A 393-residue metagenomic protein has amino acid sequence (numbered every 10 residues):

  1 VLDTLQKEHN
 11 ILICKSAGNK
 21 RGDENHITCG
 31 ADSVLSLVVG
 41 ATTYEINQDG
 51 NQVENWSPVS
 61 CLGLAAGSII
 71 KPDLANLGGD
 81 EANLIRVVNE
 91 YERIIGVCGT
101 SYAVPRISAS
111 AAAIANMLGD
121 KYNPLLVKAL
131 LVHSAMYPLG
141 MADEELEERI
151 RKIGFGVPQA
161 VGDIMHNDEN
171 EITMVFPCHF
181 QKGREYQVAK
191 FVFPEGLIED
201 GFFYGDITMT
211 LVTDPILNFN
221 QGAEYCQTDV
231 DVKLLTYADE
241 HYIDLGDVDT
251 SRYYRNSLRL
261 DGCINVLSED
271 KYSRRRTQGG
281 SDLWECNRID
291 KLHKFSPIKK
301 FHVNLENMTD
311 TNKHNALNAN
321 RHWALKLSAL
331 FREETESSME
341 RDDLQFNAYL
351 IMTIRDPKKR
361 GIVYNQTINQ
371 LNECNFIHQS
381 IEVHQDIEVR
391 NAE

Functional and structural regions predicted by a protein language model:
V1-N10: Catalytic-core regions built around general acid/base machinery
I13-N19, V39: Active-site neighborhood of phospho(di)ester-bond hydrolases with catalytic His/Asp-centered motifs
H26-A112: Extracellular S/T/G-rich loop segment that most often corresponds to the catalytic His/Ser-adjacent loop
S108-M117, H133: Short glycine/serine- and small hydrophobic-enriched flexible loop segments
L118-D143: An often Trp-containing, charged/polar helix-loop segment at the C-terminal end of enzyme catalytic cores
R149-L245: Secreted peptidase-domain scaffold signal
P177, D247-K313: Extended, solvent-exposed segments with strong compositional bias
Y225-D244, S257-N265, Y272-R274, L283 (+1 more regions): C-terminal edge strands of extracellular/lumenal beta-sandwich accessory domains
